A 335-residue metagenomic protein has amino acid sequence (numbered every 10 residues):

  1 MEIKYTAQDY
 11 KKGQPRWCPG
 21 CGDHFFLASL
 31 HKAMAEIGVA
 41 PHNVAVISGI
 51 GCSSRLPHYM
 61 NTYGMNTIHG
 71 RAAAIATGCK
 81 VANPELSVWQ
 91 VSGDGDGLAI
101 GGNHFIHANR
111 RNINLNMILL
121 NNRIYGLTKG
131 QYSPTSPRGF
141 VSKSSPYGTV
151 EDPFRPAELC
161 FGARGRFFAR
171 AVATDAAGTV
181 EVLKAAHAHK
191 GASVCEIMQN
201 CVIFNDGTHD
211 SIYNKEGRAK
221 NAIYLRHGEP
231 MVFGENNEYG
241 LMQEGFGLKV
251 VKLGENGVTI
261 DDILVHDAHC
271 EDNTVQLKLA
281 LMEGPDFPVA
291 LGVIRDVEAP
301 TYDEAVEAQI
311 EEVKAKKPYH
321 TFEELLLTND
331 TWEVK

Functional and structural regions predicted by a protein language model:
M1-I3, K12-G13, I203-K335: Flexible, low-complexity linker and terminal segments
K4, S133-A186: Conserved thiamine diphosphate
A7-I68: Active-site diphosphate/adenylate-binding microenvironment
G13, A40-V44, A82-V88, R110-N116 (+4 more regions): Short coil/turn connectors at secondary-structure junctions
I50-C52, N122-I124, D175, M198-I203 (+1 more regions): Glycine-rich beta-alpha junction loops
I50-G126: Thiamine diphosphate
Y63-G64, A108, S133-P137, A186 (+1 more regions): Short, hinge-like loop/turn segments at secondary-structure boundaries
F167-Y224: ATP/pyrophosphate-binding catalytic subdomain of soluble kinases
